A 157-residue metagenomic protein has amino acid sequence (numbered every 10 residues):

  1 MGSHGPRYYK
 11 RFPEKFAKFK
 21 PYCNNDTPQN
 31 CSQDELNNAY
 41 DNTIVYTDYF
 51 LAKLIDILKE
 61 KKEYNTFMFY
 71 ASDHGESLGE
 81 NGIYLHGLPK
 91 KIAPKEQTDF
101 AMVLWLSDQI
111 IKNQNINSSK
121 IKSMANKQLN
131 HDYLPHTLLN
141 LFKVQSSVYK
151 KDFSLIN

Functional and structural regions predicted by a protein language model:
M1-N157: Catalytic domains that recognize anionic headgroups
